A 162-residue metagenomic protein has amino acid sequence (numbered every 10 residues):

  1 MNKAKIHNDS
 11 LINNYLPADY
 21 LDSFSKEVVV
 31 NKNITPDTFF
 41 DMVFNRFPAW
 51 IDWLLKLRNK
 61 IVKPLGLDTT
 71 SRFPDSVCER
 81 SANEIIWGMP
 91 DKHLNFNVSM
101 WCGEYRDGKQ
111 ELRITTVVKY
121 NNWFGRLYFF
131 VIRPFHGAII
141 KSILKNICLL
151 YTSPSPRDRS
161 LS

Functional and structural regions predicted by a protein language model:
M1-L65: Hydrophobic ligand-binding cavity/cleft-lining segments
D19-S25, E84, E111-R113: Intrinsic-disorder/low-complexity, polar/charged segments enriched in Ser/Thr/Lys/Arg/Asp/Glu/Gln
T70-D107: Hydrophobic-ligand binding "helix-grip"
L94-F130, P134: Beta-strand/loop substructures that line and gate deep hydrophobic ligand-binding cavities in soluble
R133-G137, K141-L144: Well-ordered alpha/beta subsegment
Y151-P156: Conserved small/polar residues in nucleotide/adenosyl-binding loops
